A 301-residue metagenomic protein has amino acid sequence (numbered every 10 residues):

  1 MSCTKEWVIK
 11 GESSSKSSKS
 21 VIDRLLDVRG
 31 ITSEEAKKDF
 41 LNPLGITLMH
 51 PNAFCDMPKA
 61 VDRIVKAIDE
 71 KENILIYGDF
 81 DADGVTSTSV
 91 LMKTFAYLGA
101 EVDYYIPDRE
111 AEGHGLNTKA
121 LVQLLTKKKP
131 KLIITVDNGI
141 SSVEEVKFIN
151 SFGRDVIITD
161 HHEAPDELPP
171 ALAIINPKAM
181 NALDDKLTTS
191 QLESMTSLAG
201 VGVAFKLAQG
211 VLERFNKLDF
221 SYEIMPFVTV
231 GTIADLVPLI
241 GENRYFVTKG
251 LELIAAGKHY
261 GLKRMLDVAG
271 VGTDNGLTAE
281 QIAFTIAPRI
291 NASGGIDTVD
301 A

Functional and structural regions predicted by a protein language model:
M1-A301: Replace "Mg2+/Mn2+-dependent" with "divalent metal-dependent
